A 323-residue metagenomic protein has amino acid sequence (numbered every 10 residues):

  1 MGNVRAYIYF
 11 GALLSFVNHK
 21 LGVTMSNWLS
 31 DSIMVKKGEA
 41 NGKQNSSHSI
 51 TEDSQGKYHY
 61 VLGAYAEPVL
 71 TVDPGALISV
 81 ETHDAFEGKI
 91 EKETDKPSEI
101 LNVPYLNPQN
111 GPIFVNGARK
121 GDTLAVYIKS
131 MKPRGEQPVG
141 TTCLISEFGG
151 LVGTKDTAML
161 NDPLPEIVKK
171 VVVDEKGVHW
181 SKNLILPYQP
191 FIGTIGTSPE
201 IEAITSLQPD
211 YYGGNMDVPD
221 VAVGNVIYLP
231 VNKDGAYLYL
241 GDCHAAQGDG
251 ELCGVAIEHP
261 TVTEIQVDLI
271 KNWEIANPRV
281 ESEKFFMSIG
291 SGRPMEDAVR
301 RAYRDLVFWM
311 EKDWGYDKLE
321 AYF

Functional and structural regions predicted by a protein language model:
G38, S47-L101: N-terminal, Lys/Arg-enriched amphipathic/low-complexity engagement segments that precede the first folded domain
D53-G63, V103-Q109, I204-Y212: Short, structured beta-strand/loop micro-motifs enriched in basic residues and often containing a Trp
V72, V115-A118, V221: Short, well-ordered loop/turn sites that connect or cap secondary structure elements
A85-D95, M131-T142, G235-A245: Short, Lys/Arg- and Gly-enriched loop/turn segments at beta-strand edges
S130-V223: Intrinsically disordered, low-complexity linker/loop segments enriched in Gly/Pro and charged/polar residues
I192, S198-N215, P219-D220, N225-E296: Conserved mixed alpha/beta catalytic, RNA-binding, or beta-rich assembly cores of soluble enzyme, regulatory
